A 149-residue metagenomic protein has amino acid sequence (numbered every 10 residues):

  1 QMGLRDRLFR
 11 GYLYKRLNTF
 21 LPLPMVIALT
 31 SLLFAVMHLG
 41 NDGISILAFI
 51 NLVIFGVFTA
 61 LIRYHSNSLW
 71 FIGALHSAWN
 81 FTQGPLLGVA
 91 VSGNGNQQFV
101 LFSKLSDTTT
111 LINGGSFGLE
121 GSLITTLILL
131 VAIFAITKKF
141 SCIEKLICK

Functional and structural regions predicted by a protein language model:
G3, A48-T109: Functionally important transmembrane alpha-helices
L4-L29, L61-S68: Membrane-interface helix/loop boundary segments of multi-pass membrane proteins
D6, R10, H38, H76 (+1 more regions): Histidine-centered divalent metal-coordination motifs
R10, V26, D42-G43, F55: Functionally critical, cavity-lining and gating residues within the transmembrane helices of 12-TM secondary
P24-L29, F49-I50, W70-G73, L123-I124: Hydrophobic alpha-helical transmembrane segments
A28, L32, V36, V53-V57 (+2 more regions): Generic alpha-helical transmembrane segments of integral inner-membrane proteins, especially permease/transport modules
M37-I46: Membrane-interface helix caps and helix-loop-helix hairpins in membrane proteins
T82-K149: C-terminal membrane module of polytopic membrane proteins
